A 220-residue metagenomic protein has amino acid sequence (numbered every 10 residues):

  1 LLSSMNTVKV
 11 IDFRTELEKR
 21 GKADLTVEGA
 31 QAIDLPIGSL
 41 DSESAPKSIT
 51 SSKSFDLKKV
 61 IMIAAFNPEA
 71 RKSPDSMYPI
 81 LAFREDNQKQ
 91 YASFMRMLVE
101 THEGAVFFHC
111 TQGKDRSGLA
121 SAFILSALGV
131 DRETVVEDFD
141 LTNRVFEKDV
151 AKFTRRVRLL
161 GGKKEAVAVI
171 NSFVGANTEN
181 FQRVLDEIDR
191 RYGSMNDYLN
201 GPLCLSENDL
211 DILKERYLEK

Functional and structural regions predicted by a protein language model:
L1-F107, L119-K220: Cys-dependent protein tyrosine phosphatase-like superfamily
Q112, R116-S117: Ser/Thr-glycine-rich phosphate-binding loops at phosphate-binding pockets of nucleotides, nucleotide cofactors
